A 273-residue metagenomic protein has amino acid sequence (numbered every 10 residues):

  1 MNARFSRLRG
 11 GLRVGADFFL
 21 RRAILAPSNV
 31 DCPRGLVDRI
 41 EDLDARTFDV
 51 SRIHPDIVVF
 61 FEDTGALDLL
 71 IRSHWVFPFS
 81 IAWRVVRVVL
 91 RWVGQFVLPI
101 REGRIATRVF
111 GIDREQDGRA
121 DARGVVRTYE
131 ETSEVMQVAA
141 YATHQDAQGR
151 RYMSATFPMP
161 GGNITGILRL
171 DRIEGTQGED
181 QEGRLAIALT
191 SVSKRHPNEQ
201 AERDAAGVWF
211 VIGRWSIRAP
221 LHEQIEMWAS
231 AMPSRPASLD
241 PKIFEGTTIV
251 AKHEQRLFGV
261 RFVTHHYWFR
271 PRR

Functional and structural regions predicted by a protein language model:
A3-R270: Soluble ligand-binding/transfer domains with enclosed cavities or grooves
